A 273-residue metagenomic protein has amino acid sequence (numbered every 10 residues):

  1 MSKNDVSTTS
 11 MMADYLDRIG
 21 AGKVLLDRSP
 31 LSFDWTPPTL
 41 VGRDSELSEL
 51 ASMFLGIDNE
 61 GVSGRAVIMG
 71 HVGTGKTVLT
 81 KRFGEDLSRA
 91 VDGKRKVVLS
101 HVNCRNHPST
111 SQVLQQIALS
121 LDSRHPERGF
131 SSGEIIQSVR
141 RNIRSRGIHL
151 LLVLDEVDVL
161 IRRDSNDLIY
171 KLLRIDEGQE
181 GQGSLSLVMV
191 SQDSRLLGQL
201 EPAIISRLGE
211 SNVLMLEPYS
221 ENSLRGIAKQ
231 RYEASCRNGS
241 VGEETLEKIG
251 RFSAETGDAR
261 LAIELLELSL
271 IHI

Functional and structural regions predicted by a protein language model:
M1-V62: A short, basic N-terminal segment
S7-D27, S32, R105-I227, R237-S253 (+1 more regions): Mid-core helix/loop region of P-loop NTP-binding domains shared across ATPases and GTPases
V62-R82: Walker A/P-loop nucleotide-binding motif
S63, V97, L185: Switch/coupling loops of ABC transporter nucleotide-binding domains
R65, L99-H101, S211-M215: Conserved beta-strand scaffold positions in the cores of enzyme catalytic domains, especially in NTP/NDP-utilizing
A90-R105: Conserved catalytic segments around the Walker B and adjacent sensor/switch elements of P-loop NTPase domains
I271-I273: Conserved small/polar residues in nucleotide/adenosyl-binding loops
